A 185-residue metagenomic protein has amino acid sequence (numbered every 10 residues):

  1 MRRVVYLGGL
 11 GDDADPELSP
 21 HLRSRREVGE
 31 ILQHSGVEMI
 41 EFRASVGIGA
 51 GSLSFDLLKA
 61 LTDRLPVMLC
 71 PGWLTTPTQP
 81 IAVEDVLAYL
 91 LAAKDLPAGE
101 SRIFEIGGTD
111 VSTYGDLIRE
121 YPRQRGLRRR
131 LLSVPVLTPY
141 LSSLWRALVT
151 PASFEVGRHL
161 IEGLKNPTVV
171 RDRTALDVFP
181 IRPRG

Functional and structural regions predicted by a protein language model:
M1, G9-E17: NAD(P)H-binding glycine-rich loop region in Rossmannoid oxidoreductase-like domains and their noncatalytic homologs
R2-R3, E38: Proline-centered loop/turn at the N-terminus of a beta-strand
R3-Y6, L57, L141: Residue-level recognition of specific faces of alpha-helices
V4-L10, F42-A44: SDR active-site strand-loop-helix element
G11, G47-I48, L137: Positions that flank functional sites
D15-L127, L144: Oxidoreductase cofactor-interface core, primarily capturing Rossmann-like NAD(P)-dependent enzymes
Y89-H159, P167-G185: Mid/C-terminal beta-alpha module of Rossmann-like enzyme folds, strongest in SDR-family dehydrogenases/epimerases
